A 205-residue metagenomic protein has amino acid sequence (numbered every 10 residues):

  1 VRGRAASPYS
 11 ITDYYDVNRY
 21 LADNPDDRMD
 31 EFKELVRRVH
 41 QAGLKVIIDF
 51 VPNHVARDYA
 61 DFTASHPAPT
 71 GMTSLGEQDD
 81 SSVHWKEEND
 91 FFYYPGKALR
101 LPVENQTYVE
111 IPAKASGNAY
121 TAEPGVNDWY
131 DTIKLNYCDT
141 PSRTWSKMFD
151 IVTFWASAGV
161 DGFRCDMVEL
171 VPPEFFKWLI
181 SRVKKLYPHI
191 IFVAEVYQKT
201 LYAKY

Functional and structural regions predicted by a protein language model:
V1-F154: Substrate-binding/active-site clefts of carbohydrate-active enzymes
V36, H54, S82, D150-T153 (+1 more regions): Active-site-proximal helices and loops of the catalytic beta/alpha 8
